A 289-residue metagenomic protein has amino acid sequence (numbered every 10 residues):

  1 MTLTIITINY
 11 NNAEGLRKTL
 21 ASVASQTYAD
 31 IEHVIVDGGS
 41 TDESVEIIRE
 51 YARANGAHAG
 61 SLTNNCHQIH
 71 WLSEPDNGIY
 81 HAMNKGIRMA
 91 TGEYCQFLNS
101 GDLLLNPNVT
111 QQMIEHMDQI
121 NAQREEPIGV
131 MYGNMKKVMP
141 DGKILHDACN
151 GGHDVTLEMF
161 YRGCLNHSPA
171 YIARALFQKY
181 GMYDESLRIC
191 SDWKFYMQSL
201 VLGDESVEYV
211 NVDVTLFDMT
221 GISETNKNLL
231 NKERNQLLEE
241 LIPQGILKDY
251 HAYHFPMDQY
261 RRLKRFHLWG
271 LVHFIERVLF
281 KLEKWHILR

Functional and structural regions predicted by a protein language model:
M1-K227: Nucleotide-sugar donor-binding/catalytic module of glycosyltransferases that assemble extracellular/cell-envelope
A21, R88, N235, E239 (+2 more regions): A short, amphipathic alpha-helical segment
T110, L200-D204, I222-S223, L238-L241 (+2 more regions): Short amphipathic alpha-helical patches
V212-D213, F217-T220, E224-Y250: Catalytic core of nucleotide-sugar-dependent glycosyltransferases
P243-Q244, D249-R289: Membrane-proximal basic amphipathic "stem/tether" segments
